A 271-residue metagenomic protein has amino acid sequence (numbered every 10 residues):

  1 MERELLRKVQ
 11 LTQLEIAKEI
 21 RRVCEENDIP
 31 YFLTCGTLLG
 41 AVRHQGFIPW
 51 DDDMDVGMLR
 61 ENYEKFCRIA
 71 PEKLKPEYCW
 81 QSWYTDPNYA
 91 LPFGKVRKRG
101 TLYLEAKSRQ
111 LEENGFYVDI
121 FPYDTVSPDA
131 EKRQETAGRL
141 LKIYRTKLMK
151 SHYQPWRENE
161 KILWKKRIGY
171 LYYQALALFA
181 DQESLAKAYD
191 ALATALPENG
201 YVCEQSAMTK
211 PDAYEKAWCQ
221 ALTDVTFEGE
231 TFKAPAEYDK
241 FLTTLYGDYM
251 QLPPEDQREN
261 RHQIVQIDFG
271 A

Functional and structural regions predicted by a protein language model:
M1-E25, A70-P128, T146-Y246, L252-A271: Conserved catalytic core of two-metal-ion nucleotidyltransferases
R21-M54, M58, Y63, A217 (+1 more regions): Active-site nucleotide-donor binding segment shared across nucleotidyl transfer reactions
E64-R68: Short, conserved charged micro-motifs
A130-T136: A short secondary-structure junction signal
L140-L141: A contiguous, mid-domain pocket- or channel-lining segment that forms the substrate-recognition surface
